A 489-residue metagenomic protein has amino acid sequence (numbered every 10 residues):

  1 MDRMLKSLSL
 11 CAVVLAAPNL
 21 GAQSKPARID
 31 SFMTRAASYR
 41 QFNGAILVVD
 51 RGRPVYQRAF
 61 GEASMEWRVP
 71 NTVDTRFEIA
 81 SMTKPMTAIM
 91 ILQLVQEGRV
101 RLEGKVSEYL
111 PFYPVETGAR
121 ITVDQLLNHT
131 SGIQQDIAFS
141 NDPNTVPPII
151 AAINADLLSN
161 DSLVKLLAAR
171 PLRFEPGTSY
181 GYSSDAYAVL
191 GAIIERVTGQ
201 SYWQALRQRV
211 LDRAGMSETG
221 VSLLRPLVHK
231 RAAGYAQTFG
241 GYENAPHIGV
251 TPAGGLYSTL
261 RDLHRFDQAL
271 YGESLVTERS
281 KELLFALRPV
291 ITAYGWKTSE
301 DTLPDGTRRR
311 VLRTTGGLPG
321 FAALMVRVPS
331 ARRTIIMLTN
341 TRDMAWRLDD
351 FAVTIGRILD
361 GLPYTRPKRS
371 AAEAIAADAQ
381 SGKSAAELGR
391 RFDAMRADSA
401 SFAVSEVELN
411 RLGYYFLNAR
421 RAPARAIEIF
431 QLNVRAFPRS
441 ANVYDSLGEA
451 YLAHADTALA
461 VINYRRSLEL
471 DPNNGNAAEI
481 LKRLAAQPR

Functional and structural regions predicted by a protein language model:
M1-L8, A12-N71, V95-V100, L127-Q134 (+4 more regions): N-terminal leader/targeting segments and the immediately adjacent pre-domain N-terminus
Q23-R58, E195-Q200, Q204-Q208, D212 (+3 more regions): Catalytic loop of the DD-peptidase/beta-lactamase superfamily, centered on the K-T-G motif and neighboring
P26, E66, L92-P111, R120 (+2 more regions): Short, well-structured active-site flanking segments
F42, E62-Y182: Active-site-proximal loop and beta-strand segments within enzyme catalytic domains
I46-V55, E78-R101, K105, L126 (+5 more regions): Alpha-helical scaffold elements that line and support the substrate/ligand-binding pocket of soluble hydrolases
A59, D74, I137-N141, P147-L227 (+1 more regions): Catalytic-site signature segments of enzymes, centered on catalytic residues
Y414-Y415, E449, R483: Residue-level recognition of tetratricopeptide repeat
